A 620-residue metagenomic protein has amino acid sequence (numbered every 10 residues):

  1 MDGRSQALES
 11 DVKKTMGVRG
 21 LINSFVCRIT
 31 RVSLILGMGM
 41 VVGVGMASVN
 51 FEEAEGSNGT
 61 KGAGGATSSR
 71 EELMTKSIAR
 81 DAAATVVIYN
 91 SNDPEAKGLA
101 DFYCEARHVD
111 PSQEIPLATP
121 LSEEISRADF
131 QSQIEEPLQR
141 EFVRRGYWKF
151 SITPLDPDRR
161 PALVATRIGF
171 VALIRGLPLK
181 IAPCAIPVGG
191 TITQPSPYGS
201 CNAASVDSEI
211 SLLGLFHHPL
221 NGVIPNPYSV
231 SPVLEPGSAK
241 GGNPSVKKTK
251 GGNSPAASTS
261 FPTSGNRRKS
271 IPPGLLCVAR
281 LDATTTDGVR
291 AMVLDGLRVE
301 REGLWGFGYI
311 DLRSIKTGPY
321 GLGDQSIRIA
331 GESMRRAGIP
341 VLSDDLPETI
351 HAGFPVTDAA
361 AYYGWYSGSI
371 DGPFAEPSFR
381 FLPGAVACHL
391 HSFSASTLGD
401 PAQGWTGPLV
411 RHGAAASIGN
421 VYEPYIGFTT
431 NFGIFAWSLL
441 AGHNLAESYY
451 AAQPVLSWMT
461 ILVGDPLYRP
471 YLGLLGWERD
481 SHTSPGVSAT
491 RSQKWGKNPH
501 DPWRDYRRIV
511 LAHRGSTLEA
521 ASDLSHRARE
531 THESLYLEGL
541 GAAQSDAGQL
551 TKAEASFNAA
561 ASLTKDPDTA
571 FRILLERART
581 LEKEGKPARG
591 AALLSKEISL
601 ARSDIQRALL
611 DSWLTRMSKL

Functional and structural regions predicted by a protein language model:
E123-Q325, S333, S457-Y471, L475: Structured catalytic cores of large enzymes
P383-E447: C-terminal soluble interaction/assembly domains
A441-R514: Caspase-like cysteine protease fold
R514-G515, A547, E584: Structural motif corresponding to the intra-repeat A-B loop/turn of tetratricopeptide repeats
